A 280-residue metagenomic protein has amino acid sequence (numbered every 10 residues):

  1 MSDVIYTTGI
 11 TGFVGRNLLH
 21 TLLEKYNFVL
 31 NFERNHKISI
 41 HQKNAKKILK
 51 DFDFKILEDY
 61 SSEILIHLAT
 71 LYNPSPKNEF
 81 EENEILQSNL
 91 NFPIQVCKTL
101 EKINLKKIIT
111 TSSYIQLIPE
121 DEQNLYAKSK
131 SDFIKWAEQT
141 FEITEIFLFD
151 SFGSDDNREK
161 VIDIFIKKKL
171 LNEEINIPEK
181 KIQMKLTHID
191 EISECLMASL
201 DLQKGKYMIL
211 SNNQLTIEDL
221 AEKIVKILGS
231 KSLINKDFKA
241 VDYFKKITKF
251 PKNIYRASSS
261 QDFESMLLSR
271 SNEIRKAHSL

Functional and structural regions predicted by a protein language model:
V4-K25: N-terminal Rossmann NAD(P)H-binding glycine-rich loop of SDR-like oxidoreductase domains
T8, F32, L65-L71, I108-Y114 (+1 more regions): SDR active-site strand-loop-helix element
N27-N35: Conserved glycine-rich Rossmann-like NAD(P)H-binding loop of the short-chain dehydrogenase/reductase
D51-S88, I118: NAD(P)H-binding glycine-rich loop region in Rossmannoid oxidoreductase-like domains and their noncatalytic homologs
H67, N91-K128, T144: Conserved Rossmann-fold NAD(P)-dependent oxidoreductase catalytic core, especially the SDR/UDP-sugar
P93-C97, I134, L196: Conserved internal alpha-helix within the Rossmann fold of NAD(P)-dependent oxidoreductases
Q123-A127, S131, K135-M184, I189-E191: NAD(P)-dependent short-chain dehydrogenase/reductase
E173, I177-K180, M184-L280: C-terminal substrate-binding subdomain of Rossmann-fold SDR/epimerase-dehydratase oxidoreductases
